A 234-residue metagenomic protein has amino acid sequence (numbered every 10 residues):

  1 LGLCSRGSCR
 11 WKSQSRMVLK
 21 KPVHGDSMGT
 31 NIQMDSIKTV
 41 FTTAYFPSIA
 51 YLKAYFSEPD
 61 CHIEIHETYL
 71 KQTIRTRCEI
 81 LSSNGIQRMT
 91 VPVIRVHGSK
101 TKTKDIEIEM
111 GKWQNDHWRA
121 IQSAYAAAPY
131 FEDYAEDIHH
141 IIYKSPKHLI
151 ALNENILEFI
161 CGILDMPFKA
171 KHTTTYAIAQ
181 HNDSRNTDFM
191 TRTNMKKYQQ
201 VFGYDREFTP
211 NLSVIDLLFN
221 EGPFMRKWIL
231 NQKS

Functional and structural regions predicted by a protein language model:
L1-G2, P59: N-terminal regions encompassing targeting/leader/pre-sequences
V18-S234: Residues lining hydrophobic/aromatic ligand-binding pockets adjacent to catalytic sites
